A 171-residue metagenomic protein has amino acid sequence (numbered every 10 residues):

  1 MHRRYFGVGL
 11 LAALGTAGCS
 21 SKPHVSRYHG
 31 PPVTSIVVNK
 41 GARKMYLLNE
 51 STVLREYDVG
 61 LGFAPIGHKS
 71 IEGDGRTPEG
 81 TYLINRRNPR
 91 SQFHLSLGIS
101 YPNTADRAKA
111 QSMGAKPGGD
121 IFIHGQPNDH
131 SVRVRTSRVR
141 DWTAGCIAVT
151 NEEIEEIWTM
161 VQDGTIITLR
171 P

Functional and structural regions predicted by a protein language model:
R3-G7: N-terminal export leaders
G9-L14: Bacterial N-terminal signal peptides
A17-G18: C-terminal motif of bacterial Sec signal peptides marking the signal peptidase cleavage site
P23-T34, L61-N85, D106-K109, N151-E152: N-terminal post-signal-peptidase region of extra-cytosolic proteins
H24, R86-P171: Exported/periplasmic cell-wall-interacting domains
S26-S51: Post-signal peptide N-terminal segment of mature Sec-exported envelope proteins
A42-K44, T81, D120: Structural motif
